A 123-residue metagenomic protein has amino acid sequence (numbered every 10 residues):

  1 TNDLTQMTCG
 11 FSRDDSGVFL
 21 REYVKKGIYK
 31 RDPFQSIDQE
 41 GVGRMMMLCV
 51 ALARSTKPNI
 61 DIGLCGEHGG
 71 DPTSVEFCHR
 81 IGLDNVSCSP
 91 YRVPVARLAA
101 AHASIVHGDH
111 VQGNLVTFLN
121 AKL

Functional and structural regions predicted by a protein language model:
T1-L123: Non-catalytic helical/linker scaffolds that mediate oligomerization, partner binding, and domain coupling around large
